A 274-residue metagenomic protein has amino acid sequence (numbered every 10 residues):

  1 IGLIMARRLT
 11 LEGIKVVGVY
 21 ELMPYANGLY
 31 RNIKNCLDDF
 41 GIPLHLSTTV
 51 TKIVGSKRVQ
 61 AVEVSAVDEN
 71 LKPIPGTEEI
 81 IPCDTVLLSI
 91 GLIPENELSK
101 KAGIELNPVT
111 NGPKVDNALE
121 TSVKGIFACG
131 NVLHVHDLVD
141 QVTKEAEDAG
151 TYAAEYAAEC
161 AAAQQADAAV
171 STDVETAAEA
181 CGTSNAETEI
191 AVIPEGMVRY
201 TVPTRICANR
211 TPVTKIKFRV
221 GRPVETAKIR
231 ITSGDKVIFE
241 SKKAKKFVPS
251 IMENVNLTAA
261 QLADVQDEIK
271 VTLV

Functional and structural regions predicted by a protein language model:
G2: N-terminal Rossmann-fold NAD(P) dinucleotide-binding loop
A6-R8, S99-K101, D140-Q141: Short amphipathic alpha-helical segments
R8-E97, P212-R219, P223-R230, G234-K243: A Rossmann-like FAD-binding core segment of flavoenzymes
D84-H136, A177: FAD-site-proximal beta/loop scaffold in flavoenzymes
C129-C160, A178, S184-V192: A conserved FAD-binding loop/helix module that cradles the flavin
Q164-V224: Surface beta-strand/loop "capping" patches
I216, I229, V255-V274: Short, aromatic- and glycine-rich surface loops/edge beta-strands on solvent-exposed regions
F247-L257: Aromatic sugar-binding surface patches on proteins that engage polysaccharides or sugar-phosphate polymers
